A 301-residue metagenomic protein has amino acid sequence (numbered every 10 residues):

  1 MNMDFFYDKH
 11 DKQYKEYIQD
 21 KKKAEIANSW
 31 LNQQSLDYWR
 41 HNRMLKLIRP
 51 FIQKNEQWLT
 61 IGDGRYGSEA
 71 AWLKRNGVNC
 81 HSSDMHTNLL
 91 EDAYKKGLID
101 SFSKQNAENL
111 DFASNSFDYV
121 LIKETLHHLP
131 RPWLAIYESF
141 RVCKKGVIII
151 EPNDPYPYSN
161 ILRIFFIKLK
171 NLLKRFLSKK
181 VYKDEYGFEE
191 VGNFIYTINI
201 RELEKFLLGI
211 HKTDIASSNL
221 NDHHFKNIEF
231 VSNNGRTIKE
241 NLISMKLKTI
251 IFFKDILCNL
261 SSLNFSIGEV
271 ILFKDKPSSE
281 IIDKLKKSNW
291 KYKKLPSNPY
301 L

Functional and structural regions predicted by a protein language model:
M1-I52: Conserved class I S-adenosyl-L-methionine
Q57-N109: Class I SAM-dependent methyltransferase SAM/SAH-binding core
L121: A conserved beta-strand element that flanks and buttresses the S-adenosyl-L-methionine
E124-H128: A short His-aromatic
W133-G146: A short glycine-rich, Lys/Arg-flanked "PGG" loop and its adjoining helix->strand segment in the class I
K145-K180: Conserved class I S-adenosyl-L-methionine
V191-L220: Short alpha-helix
D214-L301: A C-terminal cap/extension of S-adenosyl-L-methionine-dependent methyltransferases that defines the acceptor-substrate
